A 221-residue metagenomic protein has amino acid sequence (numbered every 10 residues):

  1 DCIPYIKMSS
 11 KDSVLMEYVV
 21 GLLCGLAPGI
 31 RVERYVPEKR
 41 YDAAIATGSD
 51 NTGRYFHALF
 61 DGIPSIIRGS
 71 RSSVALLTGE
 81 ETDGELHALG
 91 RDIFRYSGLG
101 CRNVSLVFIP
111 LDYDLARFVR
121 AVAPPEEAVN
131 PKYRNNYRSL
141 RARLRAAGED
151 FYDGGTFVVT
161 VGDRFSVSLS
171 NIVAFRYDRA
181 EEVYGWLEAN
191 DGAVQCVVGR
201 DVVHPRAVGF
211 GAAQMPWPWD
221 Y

Functional and structural regions predicted by a protein language model:
D1-L26: Conserved small-residue-rich beta-alpha loop and adjacent elements that most often cradle the phosphate/pyrophosphate
Y5-K7, D42-I45, V107, Q195-G199: Short hydrophobic beta-strand segments
S10-D12, G69-S73, A212-Q214: Short, acidic/turn-prone active-site loops that include or flank metal/cofactor- and phosphate-binding residues
S13-V14, D83, A116: Loop/helix-junction capping segments adjacent to catalytic residues or to phosphate/diphosphate-binding pockets
M16, V74-E80, R206-V208, W217-D220: Short, charged, surface-exposed secondary-structure boundary motifs
M16-V19, F56, F118, V122: Hydrophobic packing residues within well-ordered alpha-helices of enzyme cores
C24-V107, L111-Y113: Conserved NAD(P)+-binding/catalytic subdomain of aldehyde/semialdehyde dehydrogenases
H87, Y96-Y221: NAD(P)-dependent aldehyde/semialdehyde dehydrogenase
